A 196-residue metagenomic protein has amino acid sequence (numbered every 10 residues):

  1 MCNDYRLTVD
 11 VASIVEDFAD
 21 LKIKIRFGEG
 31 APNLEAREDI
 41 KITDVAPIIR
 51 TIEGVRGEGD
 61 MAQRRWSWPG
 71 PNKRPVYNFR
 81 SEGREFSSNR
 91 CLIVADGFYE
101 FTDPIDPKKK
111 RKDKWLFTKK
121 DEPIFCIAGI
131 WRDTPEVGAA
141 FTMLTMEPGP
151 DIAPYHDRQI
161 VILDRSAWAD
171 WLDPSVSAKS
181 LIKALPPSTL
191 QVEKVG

Functional and structural regions predicted by a protein language model:
M1-G196: Short linear sequence motif anchored by a di-proline
